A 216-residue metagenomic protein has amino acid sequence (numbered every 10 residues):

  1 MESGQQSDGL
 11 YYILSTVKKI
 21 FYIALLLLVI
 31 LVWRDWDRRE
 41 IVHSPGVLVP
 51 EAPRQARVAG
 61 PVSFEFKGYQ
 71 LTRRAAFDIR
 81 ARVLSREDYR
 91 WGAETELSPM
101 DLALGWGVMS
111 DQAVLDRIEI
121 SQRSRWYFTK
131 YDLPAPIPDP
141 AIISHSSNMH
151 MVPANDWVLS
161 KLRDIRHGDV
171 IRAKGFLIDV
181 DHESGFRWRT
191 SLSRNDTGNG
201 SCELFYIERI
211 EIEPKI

Functional and structural regions predicted by a protein language model:
I13-I216: OB-fold and OB-like single-stranded nucleic-acid-recognition modules and their adjacent interaction interfaces
